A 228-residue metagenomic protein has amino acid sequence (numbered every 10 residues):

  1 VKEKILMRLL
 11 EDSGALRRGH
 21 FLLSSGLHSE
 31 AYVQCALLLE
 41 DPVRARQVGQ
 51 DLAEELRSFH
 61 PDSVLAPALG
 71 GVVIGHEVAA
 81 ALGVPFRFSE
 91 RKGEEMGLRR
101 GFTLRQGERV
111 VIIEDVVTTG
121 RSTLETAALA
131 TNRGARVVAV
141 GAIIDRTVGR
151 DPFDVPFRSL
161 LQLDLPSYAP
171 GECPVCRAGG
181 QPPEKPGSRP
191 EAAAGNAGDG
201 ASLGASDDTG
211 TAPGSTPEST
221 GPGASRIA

Functional and structural regions predicted by a protein language model:
V1-A228: PRPP-associated nucleotide enzymes
